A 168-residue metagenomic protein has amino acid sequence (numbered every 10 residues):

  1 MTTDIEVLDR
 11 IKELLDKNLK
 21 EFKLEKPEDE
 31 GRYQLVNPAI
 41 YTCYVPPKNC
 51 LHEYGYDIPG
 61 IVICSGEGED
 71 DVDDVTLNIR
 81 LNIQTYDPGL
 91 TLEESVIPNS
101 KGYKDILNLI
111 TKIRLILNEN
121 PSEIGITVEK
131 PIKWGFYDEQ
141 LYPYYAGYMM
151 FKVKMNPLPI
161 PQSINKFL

Functional and structural regions predicted by a protein language model:
M1-D73, N165-L168: Small/polar-rich, solvent-exposed N-terminal microdomains that initiate assembly or binding
M1-K17, L24, D70-T76, S122-L168: Short, charged interaction patches at domain edges and termini
G60-G66, R80-N82, Y148-M150: Ordered hydrophobic segments in well-structured contexts
I63-G66, I113, T127-K130: Short beta-strand and beta-hairpin "edge-sheet" elements
G66-G68, Q84-P88, K154-L158: Generic structural motif
N78-I97: Short acidic, glycine/tyrosine-flanked loop/strand segments centered on an H-E-D-like triad
T91-T111: Long, charged/polar, surface-exposed segments that mediate recognition or autoinhibition
I106-I126: Acidic, metal/cofactor-coordinating or nucleic-acid-engaging core segments within structured domains
